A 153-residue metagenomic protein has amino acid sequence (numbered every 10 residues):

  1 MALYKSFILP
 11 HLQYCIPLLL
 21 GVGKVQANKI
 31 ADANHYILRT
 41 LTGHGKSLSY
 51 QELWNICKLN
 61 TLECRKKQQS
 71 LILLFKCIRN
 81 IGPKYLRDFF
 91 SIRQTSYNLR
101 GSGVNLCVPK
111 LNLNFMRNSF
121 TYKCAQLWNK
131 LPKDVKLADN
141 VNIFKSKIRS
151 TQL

Functional and structural regions predicted by a protein language model:
M1-L153: Hydrophobic/basic alpha-helical segments
